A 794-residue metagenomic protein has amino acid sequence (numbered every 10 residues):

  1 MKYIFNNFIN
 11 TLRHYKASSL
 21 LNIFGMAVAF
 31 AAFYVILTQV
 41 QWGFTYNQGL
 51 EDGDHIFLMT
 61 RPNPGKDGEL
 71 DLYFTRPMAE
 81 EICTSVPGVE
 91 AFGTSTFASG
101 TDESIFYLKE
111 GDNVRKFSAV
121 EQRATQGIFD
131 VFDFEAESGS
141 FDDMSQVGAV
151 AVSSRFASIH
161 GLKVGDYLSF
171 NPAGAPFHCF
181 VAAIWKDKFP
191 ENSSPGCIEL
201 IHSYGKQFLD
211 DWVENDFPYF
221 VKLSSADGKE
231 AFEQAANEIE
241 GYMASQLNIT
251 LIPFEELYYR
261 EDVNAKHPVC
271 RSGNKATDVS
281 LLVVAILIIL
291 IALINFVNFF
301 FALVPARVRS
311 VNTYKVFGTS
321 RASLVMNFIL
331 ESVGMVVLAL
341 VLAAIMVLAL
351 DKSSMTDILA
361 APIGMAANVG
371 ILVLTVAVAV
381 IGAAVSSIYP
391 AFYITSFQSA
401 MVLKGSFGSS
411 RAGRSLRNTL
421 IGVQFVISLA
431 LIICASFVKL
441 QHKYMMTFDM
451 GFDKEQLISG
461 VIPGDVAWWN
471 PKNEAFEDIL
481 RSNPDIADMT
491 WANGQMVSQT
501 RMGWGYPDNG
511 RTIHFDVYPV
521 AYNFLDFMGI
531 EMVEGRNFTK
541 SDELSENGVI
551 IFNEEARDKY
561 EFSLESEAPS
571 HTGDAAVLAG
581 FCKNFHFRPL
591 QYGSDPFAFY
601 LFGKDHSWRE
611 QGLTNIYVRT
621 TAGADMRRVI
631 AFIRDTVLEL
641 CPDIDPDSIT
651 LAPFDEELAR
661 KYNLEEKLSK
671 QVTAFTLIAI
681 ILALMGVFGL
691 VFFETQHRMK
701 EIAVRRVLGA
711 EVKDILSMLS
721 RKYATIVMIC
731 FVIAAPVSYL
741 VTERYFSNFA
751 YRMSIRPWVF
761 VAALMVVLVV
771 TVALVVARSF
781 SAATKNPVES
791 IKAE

Functional and structural regions predicted by a protein language model:
M1-F5, N10, H14, E238-L287 (+6 more regions): Membrane-helix entry/capping segments
F5-A17, L21, G25, I294-M335 (+3 more regions): Intracellular coupling helices
L12, N22, G43, M59 (+28 more regions): Generic structural signal for small/hydrophobic residues in well-ordered secondary structure, especially within
H14-F44, R414-Q441, F452, G686 (+1 more regions): Short, strongly hydrophobic transmembrane alpha-helices
I36-I105, R115, E214-K222, A231-A235 (+5 more regions): Membrane-proximal extracellular/periplasmic loop immediately following the first transmembrane helix
T125-E137, V152-G273, A475-K661: Mid-to-C-terminal secondary-structure elements that act as membrane-proximal/extracytoplasmic interface segments
V284-V311, V385-A391, F675-I702, V769-S779: A hydrophobic alpha-helix feature that marks transmembrane segments and, especially, their cytosolic C-terminal ends
S332-S399, L440, R721-T784: Small-residue-rich transmembrane alpha-helices
